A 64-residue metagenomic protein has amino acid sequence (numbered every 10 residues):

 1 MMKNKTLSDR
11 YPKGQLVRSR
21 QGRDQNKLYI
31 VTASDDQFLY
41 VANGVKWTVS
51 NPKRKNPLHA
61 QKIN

Functional and structural regions predicted by a protein language model:
M1-K13, R20-Q21, I30-N64: Ferredoxin-like alpha/beta domains used as RNA- or RNAP-binding modules
Q25-K27: Short N-terminal binding/cap micro-motifs at the start of the first secondary-structure element
